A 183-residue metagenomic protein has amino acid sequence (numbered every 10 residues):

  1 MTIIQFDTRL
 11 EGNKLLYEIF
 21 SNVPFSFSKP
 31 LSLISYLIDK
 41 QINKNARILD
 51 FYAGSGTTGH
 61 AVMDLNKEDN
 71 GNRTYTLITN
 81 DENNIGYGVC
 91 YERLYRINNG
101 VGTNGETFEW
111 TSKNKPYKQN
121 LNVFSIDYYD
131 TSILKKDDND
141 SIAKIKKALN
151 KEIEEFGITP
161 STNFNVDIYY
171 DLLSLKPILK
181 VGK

Functional and structural regions predicted by a protein language model:
M1-K29: Active-site-adjacent "gating/activation" loops or surface patches in catalytic cores
M1-R9, L31-R47, K67-K183: Accessory, often C-terminal, charged low-complexity segments
L16-E18, A61, V123: Generic detector of bulky aromatic hydrophobic side chains
S21-F25, L49, A53, D81 (+1 more regions): Alpha-helix capping and helix-loop boundary segments enriched in small/acidic/polar residues
A46-L65: A phosphate-binding catalytic loop at a beta-strand-loop-alpha-helix junction that coordinates phosphoryl groups
